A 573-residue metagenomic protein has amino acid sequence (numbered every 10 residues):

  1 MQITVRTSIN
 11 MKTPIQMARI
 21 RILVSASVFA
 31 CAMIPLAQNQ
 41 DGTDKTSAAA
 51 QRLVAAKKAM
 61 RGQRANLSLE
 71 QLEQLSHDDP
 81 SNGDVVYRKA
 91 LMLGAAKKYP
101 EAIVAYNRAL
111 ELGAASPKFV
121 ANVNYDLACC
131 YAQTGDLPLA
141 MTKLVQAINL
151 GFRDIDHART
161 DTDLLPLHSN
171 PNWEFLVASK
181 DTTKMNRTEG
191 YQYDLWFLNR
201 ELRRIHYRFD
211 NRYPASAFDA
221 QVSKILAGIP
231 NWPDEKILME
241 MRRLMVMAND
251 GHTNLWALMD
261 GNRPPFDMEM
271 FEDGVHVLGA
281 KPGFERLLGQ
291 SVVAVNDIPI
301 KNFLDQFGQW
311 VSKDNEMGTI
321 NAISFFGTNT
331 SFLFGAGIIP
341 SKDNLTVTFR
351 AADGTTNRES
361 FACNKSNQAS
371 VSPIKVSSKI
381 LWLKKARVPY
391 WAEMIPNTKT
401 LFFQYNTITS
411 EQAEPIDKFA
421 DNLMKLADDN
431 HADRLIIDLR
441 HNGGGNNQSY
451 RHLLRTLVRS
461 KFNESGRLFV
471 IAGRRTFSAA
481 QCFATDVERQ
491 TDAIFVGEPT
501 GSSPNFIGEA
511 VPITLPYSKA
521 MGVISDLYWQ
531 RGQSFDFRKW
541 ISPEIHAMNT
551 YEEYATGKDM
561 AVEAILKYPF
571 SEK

Functional and structural regions predicted by a protein language model:
S169-R434, H441, S571: Flexible, low-complexity junctional segments that flank or bridge functional domains
T188-W196, K342-L345, A351-N357, I380-K573: C-terminal "post-core" interaction segments
